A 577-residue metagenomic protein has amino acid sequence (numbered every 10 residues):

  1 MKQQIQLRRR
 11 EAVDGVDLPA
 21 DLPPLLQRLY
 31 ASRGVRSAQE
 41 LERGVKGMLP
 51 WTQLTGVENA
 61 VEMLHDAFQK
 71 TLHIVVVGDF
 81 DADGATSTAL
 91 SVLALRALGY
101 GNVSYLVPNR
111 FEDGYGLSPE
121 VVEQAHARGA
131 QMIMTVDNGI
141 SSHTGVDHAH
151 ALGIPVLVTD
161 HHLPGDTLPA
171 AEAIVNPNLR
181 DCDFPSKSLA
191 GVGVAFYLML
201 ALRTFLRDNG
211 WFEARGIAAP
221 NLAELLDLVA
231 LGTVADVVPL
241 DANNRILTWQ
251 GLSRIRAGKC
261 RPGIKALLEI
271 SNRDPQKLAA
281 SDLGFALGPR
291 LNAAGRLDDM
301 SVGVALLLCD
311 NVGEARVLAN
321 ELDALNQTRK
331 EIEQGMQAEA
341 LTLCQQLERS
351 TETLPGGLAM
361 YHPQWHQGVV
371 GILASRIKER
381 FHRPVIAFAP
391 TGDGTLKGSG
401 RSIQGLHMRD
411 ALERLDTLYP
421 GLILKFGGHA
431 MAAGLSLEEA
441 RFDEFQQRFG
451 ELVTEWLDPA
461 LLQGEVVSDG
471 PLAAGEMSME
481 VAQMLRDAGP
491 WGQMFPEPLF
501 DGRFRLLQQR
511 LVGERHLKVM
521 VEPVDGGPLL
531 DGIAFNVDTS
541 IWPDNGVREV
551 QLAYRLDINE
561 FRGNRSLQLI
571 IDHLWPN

Functional and structural regions predicted by a protein language model:
K2, R8-M132, L152-G153, T204-R441 (+2 more regions): Hydrophobic helix-and-loop "lid/oligomerization" segment in the mid-to-C-terminal part of catalytic domains
D66, D166-N176, I264, V521-P528: Acidic-glycine-rich active-site phosphate/pyrophosphate-binding loop
D66, K70-L72, E314-N320, A324-M360 (+3 more regions): Mid-to-C-terminal polyanion-binding domains and interfaces
G78, V136, V158, N176 (+5 more regions): Flexible glycine-/small-residue-rich
A125-Q131, T135, G139-A235, D416: Conserved phosphate-handling catalytic cores of large alpha/beta enzymes
T144-H148, L373, E480, M484: A short acidic, amphipathic alpha-helical/loop segment
H161-H162, H366, H429, H516: Histidine-centered active-site/metal-ligand motif
G193, G371, S375, L552: Short alpha-helical basic/polar micro-motif
